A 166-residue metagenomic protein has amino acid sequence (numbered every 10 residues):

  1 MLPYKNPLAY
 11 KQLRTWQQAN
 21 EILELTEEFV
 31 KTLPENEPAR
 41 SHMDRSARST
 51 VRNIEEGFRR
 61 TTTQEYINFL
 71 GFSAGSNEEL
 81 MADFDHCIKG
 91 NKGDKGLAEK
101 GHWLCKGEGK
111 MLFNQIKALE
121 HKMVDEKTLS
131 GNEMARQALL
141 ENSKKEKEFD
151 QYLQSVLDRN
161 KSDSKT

Functional and structural regions predicted by a protein language model:
M1-T166: Amphipathic alpha-helical assembly/interaction segments
